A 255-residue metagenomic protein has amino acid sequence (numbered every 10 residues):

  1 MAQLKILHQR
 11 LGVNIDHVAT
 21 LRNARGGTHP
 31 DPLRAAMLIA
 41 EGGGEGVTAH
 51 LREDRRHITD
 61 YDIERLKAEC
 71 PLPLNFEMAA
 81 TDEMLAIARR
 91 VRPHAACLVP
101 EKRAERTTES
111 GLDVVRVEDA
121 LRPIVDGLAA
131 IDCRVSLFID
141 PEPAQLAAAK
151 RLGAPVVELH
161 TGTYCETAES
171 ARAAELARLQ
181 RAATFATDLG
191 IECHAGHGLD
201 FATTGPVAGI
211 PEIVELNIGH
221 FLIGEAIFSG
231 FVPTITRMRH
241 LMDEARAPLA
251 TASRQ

Functional and structural regions predicted by a protein language model:
M1-E77, T81-P93, A148-R151, A174: Conserved N-terminal beta1-alpha1 strand-loop-helix module at the mouth
Q9-I15, V47-A49, L74-M78, A96-L98 (+4 more regions): Hydrophobic faces of well-ordered beta-strands that scaffold small-molecule active sites in alpha/beta enzyme cores
N14-P32, P73-A80, T107-V115, A129-P141 (+2 more regions): Active-site mouth loops of central-metabolism enzymes
L51-G127, Q145, L159-G162, L179-F185: N-terminal active-site wall of soluble small-molecule enzyme domains
K67, S110, A171-R172, E225-P248: C-terminal helical cap(s) of enzyme catalytic domains, especially alpha/beta-barrels
D82-V91, E142-L152, A195, L199-I213: Catalytic cores of alpha/beta
C97-E105, V156-A168, E212-F231: Glycine-rich phosphate-binding active-site loops on the catalytic face of alpha/beta enzymes
R134-L189: Histidine/lysine/aspartate-rich catalytic loop segments that bind and position anionic ligands
